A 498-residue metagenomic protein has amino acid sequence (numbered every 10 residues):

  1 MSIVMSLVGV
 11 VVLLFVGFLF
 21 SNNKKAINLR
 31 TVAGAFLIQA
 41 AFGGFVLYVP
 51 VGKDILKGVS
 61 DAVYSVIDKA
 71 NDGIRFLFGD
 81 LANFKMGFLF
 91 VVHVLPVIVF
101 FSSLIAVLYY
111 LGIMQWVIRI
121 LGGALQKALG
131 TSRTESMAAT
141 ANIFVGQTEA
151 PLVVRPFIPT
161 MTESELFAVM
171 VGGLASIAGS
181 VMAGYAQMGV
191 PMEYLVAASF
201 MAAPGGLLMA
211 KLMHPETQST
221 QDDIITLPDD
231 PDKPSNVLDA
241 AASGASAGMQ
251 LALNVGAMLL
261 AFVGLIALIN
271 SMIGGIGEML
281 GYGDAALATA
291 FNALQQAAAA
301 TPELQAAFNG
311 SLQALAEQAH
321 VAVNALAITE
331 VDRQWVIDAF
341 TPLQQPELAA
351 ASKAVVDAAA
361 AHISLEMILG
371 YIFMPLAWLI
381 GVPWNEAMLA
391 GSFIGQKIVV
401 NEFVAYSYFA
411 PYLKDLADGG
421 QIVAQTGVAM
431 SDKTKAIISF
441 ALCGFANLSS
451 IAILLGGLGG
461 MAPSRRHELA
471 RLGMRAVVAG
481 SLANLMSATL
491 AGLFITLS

Functional and structural regions predicted by a protein language model:
M1-V94, D239-A242, L259-A267, L304 (+2 more regions): N-terminal alpha-helical transmembrane segments of multi-pass membrane transport and channel/translocase proteins
G9-F20, A35-L47, L95-V107, S176-G184 (+7 more regions): Hydrophobic core segments of alpha-helical transmembrane domains in multi-pass membrane transport and ion-translocation
L19-N23, L77-M86, L125-Q126, A150-P159 (+1 more regions): Cytosolic juxtamembrane amphipathic/interface segments immediately preceding and feeding into a transmembrane helix
K69-T131: Hydrophobic alpha-helical hairpins/lids featuring a short glycine-rich hinge
R119-V153, T220-A240, Y282-A288, L365-L369 (+3 more regions): Juxtamembrane inter-helical linkers in multi-pass membrane proteins
Q126-A186, G391-V478, L482-L490: Alpha-helical membrane segments and immediately flanking helix-loop junctions that form or couple to the substrate/ion
F200-N254: Long, contiguous bundles of hydrophobic transmembrane helices that form the permeation core of multi-pass
M249-V423: Transmembrane helical segments that form the transport core of multi-pass membrane transport proteins
